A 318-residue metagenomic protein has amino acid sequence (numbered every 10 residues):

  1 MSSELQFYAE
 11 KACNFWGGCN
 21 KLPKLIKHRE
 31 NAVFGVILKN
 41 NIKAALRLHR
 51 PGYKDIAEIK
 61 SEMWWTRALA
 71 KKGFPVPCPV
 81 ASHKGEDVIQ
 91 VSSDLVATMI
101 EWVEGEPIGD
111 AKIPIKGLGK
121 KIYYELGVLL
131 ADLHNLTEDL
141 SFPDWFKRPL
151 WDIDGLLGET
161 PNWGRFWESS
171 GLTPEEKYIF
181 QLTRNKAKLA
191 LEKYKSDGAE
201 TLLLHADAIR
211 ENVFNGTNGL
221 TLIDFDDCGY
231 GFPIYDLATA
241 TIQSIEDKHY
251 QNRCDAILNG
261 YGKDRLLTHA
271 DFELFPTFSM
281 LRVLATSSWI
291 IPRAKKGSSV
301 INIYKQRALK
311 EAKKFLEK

Functional and structural regions predicted by a protein language model:
M1-N20: Juxta-kinase regulatory segment immediately upstream of eukaryotic protein kinase catalytic domains
P23-K27: Protein kinase glycine-rich loop
R29-N40, A45, P79, K188-I234: Active-site acidic catalytic loop and adjacent metal/ATP-binding pocket of ATP-dependent phosphoryl transfer enzymes
I37-F142: ATP-binding pocket architecture of kinase catalytic cores
P51, G85, M99-I115, N162-S169 (+1 more regions): A glycine-centered beta->alpha junction motif in the catalytic cores of kinase/phosphotransferase enzymes
H83, K116-E175, T201: A cross-family kinase active-site recognition segment
P233-L266, R282-S298: Active-site activation/catalytic loop segments of kinase-like enzymes and analogous catalytic loops in related
T286-K318: ATP/Mg2+ or Mg2+-diphosphate-binding catalytic cores that bind nucleotide phosphates or diphosphates via glycine-rich
